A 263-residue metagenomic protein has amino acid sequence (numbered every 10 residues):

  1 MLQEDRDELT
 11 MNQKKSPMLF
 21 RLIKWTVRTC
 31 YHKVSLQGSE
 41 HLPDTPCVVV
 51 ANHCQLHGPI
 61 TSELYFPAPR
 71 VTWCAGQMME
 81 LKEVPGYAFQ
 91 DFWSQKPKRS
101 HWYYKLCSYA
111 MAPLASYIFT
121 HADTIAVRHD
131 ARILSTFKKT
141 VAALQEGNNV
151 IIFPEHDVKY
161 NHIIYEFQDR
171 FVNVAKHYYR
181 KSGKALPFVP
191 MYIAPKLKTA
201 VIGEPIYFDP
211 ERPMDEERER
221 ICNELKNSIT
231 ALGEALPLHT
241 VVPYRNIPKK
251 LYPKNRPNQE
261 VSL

Functional and structural regions predicted by a protein language model:
M1-Y31, Q259-S262: N-terminal membrane-anchoring alpha-helices
L2-D7, H129-L263: Non-catalytic C-terminal accessory region of glycerolipid acyltransferases and related lyso-lipid remodeling enzymes
L22-P46: A short, well-structured juxtamembrane/interface segment
V27, H57, T61, N173-V174: Short amphipathic alpha-helical face segments that pack within enzyme cores and frequently flank/anchor catalytic
S35, Q55, M111, I133-F137 (+1 more regions): Amphipathic coiled-coil/heptad-repeat helices and related helical stalk/stem segments that mediate oligomerization
D44-H129: Catalytic core of membrane glycerolipid acyltransferases/transacylases, capturing the structured, soluble-facing
